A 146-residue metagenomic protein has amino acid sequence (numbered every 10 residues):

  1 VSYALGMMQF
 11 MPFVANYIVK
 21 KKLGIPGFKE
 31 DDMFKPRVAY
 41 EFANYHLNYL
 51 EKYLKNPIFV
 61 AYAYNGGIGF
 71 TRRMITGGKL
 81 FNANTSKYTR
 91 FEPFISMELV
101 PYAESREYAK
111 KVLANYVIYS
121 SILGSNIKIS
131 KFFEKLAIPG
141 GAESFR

Functional and structural regions predicted by a protein language model:
V1-R146: Catalytic glycan-binding domains that act on GlcNAc-containing polysaccharides
